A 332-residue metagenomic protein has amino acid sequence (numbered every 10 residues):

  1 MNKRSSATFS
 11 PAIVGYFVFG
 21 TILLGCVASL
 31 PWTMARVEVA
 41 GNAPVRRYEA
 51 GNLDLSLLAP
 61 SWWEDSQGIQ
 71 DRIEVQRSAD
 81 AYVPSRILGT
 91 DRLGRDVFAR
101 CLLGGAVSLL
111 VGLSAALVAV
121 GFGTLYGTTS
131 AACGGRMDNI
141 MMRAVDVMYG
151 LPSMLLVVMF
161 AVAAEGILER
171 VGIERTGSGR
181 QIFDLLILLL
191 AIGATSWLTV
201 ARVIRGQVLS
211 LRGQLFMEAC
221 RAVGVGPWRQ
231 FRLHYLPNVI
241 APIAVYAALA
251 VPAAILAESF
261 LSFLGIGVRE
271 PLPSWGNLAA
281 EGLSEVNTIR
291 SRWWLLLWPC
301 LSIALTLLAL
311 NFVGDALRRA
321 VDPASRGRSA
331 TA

Functional and structural regions predicted by a protein language model:
M1-V120, T124, T128-T129, A254 (+5 more regions): Gly/Trp-centered helix-boundary motif
S29-V37, A131-G135, F160-E169, I173 (+2 more regions): Short helix-capping/hinge motifs at transmembrane helix termini and TM-loop junctions
D91, V107-S108, S114-A132, M137-R202 (+3 more regions): Generic hydrophobic transmembrane alpha-helix motif, especially the helices
V97-L102, T129, A144, I204 (+5 more regions): Short hydrophobic alpha-helical segments within the ABC transporter permease transmembrane module
L102, S114-A115, M148, L189-A194 (+5 more regions): Small/hydrophobic positions within alpha-helical transmembrane segments of multi-pass membrane transporters
A106-F122, L209, W228-F260, L310: Transmembrane alpha-helices
L155-M159, A163, I167, L189 (+2 more regions): Non-cytoplasmic
G193, W197, A201, A250 (+2 more regions): Alpha-helical transmembrane segments
